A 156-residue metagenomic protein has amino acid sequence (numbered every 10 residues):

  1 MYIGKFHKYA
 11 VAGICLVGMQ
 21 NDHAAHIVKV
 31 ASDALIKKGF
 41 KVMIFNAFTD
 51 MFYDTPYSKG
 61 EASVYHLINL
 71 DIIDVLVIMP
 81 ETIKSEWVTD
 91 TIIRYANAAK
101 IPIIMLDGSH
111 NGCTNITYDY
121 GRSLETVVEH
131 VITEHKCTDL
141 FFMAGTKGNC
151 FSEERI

Functional and structural regions predicted by a protein language model:
M1-G4: A short, compositionally biased domain-edge/stem linker segment
F6-Y53, A62-V77, T82-I156: Bacterial carbohydrate/catabolite-sensing allosteric modules
K59: Short, flexible loop motifs at catalytic/binding sites
